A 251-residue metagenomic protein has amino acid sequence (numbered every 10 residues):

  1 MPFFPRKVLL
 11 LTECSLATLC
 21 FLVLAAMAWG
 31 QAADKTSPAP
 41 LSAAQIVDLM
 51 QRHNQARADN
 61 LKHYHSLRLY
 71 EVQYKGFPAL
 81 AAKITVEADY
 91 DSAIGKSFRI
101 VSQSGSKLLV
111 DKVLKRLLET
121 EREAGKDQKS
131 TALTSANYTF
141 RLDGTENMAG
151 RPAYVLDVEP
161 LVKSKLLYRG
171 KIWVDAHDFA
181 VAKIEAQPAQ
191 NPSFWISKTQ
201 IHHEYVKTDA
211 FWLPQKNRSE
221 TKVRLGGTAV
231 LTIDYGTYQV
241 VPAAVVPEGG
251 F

Functional and structural regions predicted by a protein language model:
M1-T12: N-terminal secretory signal peptides that target proteins for export/translocation
P2-F4, G30-A33: Intrinsically disordered, low-complexity and often Lys/Arg-enriched segments
E13-A26: Bacterial N-terminal signal peptides
Q31-R169, A176-V181, A189-T199, V206-L213 (+1 more regions): Structured extracytoplasmic
